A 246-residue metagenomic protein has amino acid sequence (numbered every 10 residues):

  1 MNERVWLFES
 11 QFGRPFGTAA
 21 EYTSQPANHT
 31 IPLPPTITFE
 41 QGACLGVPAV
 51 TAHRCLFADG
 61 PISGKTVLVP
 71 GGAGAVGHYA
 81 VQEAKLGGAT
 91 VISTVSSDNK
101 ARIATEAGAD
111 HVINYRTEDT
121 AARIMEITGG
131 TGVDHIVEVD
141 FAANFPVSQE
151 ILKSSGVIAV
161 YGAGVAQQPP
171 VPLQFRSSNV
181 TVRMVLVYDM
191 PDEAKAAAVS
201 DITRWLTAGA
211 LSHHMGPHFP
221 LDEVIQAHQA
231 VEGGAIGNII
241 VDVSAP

Functional and structural regions predicted by a protein language model:
M1-I31, G46: Glycine-rich phosphate/adenylate-binding loop and adjacent beta-alpha elements of nucleotide- or dinucleotide-binding
R4, A43-E118: Mid-domain Rossmann-like dinucleotide-binding core that forms the NAD(H)/NADP(H) cofactor-binding site
W6, I113, D134-V137, A159: N-terminal Rossmann-like NAD(P) cofactor-binding module of classical short-chain dehydrogenase/reductase
P35-T38, G60-T66, G130-G132: Short helix-loop-beta connector
G71-G72, D140, A163: NAD(P)H cofactor-binding loop motif with strongest signal on the N-terminal glycine-rich segment
V95, A143-A210, V243-P246: Glycine-rich phosphate-binding loop and adjacent beta-alpha segment of Rossmann(oid) nucleotide-cofactor-binding
D119-G130: Short amphipathic alpha-helix with an adjacent loop that forms part of the alpha/beta core around
A210-P217, I225-P246: C-terminal capping/lid region of NAD(P)-dependent oxidoreductase domains
